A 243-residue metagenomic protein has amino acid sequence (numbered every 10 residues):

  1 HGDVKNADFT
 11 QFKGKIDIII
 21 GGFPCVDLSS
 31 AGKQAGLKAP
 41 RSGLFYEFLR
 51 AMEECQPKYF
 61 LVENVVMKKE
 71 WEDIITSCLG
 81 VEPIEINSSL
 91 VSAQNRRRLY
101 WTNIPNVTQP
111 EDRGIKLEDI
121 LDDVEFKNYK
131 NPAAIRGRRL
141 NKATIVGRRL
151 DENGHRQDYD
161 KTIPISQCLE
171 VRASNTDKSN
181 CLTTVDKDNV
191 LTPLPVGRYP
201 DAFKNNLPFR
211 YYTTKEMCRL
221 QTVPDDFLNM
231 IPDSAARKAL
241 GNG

Functional and structural regions predicted by a protein language model:
H1-K5: SAM cofactor-binding core of SAM-dependent methyltransferases, primarily the Rossmann-like beta-alpha-beta module
N6-D186, T192-D201, P208-R210: Class I S-adenosyl-L-methionine
Y199, K204-P232: FAD-binding beta-loop-beta segment adjacent to the flavin cofactor pocket
P232-K238: Short pre-catalytic strand/loop immediately N-terminal to key active-site residues, enriched for Gly-Thr
